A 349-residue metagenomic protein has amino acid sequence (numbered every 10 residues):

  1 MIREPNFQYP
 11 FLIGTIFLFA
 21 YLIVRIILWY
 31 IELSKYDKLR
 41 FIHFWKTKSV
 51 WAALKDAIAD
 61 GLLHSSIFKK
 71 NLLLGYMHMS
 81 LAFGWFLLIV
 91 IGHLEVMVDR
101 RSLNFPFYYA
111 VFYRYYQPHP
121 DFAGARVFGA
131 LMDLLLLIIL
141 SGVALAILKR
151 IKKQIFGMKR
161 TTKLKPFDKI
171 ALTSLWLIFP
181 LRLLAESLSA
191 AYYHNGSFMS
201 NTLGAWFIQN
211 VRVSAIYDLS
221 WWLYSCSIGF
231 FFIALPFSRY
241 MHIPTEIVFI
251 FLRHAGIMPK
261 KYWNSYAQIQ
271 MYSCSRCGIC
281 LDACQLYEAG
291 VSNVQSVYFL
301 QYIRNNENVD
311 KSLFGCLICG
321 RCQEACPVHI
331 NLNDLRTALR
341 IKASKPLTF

Functional and structural regions predicted by a protein language model:
M1-S265, A343: Membrane-embedded alpha-helical bundles of multi-pass integral membrane proteins
A255-M271, I279-E324, H329-F349: Ferredoxin-type iron-sulfur electron-transfer modules in oxidoreductases and energy-metabolism complexes
